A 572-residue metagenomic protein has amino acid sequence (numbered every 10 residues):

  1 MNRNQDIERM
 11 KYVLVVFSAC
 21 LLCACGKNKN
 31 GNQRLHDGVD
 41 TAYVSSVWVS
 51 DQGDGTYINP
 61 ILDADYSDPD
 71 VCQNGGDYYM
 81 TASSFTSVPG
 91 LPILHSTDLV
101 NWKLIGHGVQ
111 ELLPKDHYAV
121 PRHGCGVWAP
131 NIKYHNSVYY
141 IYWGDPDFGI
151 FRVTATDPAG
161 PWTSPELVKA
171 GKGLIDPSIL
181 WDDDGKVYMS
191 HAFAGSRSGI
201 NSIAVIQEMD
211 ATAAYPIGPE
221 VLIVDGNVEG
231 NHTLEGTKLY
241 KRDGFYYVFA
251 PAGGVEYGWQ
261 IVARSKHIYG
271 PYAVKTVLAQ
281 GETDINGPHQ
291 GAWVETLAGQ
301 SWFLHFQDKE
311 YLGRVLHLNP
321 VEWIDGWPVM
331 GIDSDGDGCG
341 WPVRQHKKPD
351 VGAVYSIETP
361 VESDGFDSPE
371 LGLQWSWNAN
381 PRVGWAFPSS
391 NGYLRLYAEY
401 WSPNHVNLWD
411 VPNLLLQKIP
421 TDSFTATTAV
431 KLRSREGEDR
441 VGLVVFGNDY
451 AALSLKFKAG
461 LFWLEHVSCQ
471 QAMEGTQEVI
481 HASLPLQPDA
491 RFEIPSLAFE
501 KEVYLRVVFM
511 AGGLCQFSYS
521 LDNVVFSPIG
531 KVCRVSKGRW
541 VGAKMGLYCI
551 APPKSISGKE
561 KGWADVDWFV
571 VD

Functional and structural regions predicted by a protein language model:
R3-R9: Short, Lys/Arg-enriched N-terminal segments with co-localized hydrophobic residues within the first ~10-30 amino acids
R9-V16: Sec-dependent signal peptide recognition, specifically the positively charged N-region followed immediately by
L22-A24: C-terminal motif of bacterial Sec signal peptides marking the signal peptidase cleavage site
G26-D572: Carbohydrate-active catalytic/glycan-binding domains of CAZyme proteins, especially the secreted or lumenal ectodomains
